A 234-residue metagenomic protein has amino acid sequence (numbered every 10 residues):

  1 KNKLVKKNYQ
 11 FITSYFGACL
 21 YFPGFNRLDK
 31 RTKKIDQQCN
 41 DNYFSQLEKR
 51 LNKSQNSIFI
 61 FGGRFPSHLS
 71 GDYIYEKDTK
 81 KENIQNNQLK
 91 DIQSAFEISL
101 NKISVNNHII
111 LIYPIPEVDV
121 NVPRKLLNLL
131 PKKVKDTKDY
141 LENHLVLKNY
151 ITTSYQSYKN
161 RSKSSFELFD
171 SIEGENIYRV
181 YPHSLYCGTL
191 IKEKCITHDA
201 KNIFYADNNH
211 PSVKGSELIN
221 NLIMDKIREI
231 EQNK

Functional and structural regions predicted by a protein language model:
K1-K234: Extracellular glycan-modifying ectodomains
